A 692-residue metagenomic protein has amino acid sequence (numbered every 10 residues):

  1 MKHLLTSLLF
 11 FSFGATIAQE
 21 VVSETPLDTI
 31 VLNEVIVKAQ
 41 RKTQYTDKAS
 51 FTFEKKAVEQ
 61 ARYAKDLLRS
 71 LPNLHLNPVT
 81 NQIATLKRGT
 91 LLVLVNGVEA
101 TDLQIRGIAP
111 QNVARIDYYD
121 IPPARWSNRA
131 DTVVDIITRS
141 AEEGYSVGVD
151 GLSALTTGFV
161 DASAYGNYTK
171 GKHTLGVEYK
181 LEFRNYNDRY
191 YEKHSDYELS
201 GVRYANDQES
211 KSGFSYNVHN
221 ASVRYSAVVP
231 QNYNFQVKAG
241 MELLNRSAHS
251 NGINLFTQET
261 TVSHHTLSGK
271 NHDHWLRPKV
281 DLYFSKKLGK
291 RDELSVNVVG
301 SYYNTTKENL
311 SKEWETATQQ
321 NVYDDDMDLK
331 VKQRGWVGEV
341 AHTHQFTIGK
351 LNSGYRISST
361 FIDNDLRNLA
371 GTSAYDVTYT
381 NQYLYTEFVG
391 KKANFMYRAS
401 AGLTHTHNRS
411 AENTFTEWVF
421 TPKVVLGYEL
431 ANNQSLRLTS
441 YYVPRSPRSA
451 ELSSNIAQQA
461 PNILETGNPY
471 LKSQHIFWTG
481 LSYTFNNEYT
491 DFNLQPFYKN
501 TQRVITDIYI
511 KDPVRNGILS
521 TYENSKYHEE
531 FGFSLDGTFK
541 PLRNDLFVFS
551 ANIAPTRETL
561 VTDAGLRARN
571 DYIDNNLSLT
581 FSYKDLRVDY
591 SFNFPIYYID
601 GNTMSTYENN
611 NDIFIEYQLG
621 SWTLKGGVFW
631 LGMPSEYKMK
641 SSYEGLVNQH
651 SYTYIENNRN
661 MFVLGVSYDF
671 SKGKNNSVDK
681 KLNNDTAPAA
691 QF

Functional and structural regions predicted by a protein language model:
E20-A57, P78-V79, Y119-D120: Short, acidic, small-residue-rich periplasmic hinge/interaction motif at the N-terminus of Gram-negative outer-membrane
E34, A64-L67, I83, L103 (+2 more regions): N-terminal periplasmic accessory domains that precede and gate Gram-negative outer-membrane beta-barrel machines
K65-V98: Extracytoplasmic beta-strand/coil segments of soluble accessory domains associated with Gram-negative outer-membrane
S70, V98-P123, G166: Short acidic/polar hinge/loop motifs at secondary-structure boundaries that mediate gating or recognition
S127-V133, E142-Y191, Y216-H219: Outer-membrane beta-barrel translocator/receptor signature
V218-N245, G269-N413, E417-P422, E429 (+3 more regions): Face-selective signature of the C-terminal outer-membrane beta-barrel domain
P444-Q495, N500, I518-G532, K540 (+1 more regions): Outer-membrane beta-barrel signature, preferentially recognizing the C-terminal barrel domain of Gram-negative
N500, N524-Y598: Gram-negative outer-membrane beta-barrel transporters
